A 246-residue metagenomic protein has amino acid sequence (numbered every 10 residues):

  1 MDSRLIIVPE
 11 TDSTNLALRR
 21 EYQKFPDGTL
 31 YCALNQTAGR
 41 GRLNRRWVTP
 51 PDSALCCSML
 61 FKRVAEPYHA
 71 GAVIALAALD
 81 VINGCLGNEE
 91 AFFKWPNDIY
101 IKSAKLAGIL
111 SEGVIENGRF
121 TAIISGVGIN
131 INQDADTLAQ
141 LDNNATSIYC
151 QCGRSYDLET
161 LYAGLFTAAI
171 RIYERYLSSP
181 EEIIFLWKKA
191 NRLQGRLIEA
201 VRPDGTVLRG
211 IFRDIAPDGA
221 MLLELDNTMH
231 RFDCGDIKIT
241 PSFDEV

Functional and structural regions predicted by a protein language model:
M1-G87, A107, V114: N-terminal lobe of the biotin/lipoate ligase/transferase fold
P9, F93-W95: Short loop/edge segments at beta-strand edges and connector loops that shape dinucleotide/nucleotide cofactor-binding
V64-A91, I101-V246: Long, positively charged amphipathic alpha-helical accessory segments at protein N-termini or as interdomain linkers
